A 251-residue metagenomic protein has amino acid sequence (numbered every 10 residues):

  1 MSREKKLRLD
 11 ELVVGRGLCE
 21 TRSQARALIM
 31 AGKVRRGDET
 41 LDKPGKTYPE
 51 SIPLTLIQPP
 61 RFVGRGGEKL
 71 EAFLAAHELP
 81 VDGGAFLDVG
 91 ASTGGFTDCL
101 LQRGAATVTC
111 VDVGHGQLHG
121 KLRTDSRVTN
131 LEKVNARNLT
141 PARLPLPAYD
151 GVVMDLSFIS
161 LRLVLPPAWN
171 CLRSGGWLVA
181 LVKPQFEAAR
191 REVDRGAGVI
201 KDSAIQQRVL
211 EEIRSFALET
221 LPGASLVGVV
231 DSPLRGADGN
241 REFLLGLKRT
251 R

Functional and structural regions predicted by a protein language model:
M1-I52: A basic, amphipathic helix-loop patch mediating RNA/tRNA/ribosome contacts
R65-G83: Conserved alpha-helix/loop element of class I SAM-dependent methyltransferases that forms part of the SAM/SAH-binding
D82-S92: Conserved class I S-adenosyl-L-methionine
T93-A105: Conserved SAM-binding loop of SAM-dependent methyltransferases across substrates and taxa, primarily the Class I
T109-L163: S-adenosyl-L-methionine
R162-V179: A short glycine-rich, Lys/Arg-flanked "PGG" loop and its adjoining helix->strand segment in the class I
P184-D202: Short, glycine-/aromatic-enriched active-site segment of Class I SAM-dependent methyltransferases
L221, L234-R251: Core SAM-dependent methyltransferase catalytic element
